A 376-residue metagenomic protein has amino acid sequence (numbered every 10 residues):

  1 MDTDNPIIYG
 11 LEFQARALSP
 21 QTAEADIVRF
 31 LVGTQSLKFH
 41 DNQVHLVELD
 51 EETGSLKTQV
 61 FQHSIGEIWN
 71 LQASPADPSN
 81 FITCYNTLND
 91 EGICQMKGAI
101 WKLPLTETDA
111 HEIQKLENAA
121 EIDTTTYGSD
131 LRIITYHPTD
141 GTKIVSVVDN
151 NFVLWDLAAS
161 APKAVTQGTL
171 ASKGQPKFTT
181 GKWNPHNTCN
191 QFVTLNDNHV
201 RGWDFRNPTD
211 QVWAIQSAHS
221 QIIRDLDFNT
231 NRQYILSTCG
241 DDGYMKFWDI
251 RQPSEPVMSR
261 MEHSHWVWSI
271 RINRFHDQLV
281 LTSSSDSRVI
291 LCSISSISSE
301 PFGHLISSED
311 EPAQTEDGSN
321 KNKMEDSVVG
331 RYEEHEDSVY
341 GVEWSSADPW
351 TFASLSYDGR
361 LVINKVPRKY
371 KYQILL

Functional and structural regions predicted by a protein language model:
M1-L11, Q21-Q62, L88-L116, A158 (+3 more regions): Beta-propeller domains
Y9-A15, F61-I68, A120-L131, T169-F178 (+4 more regions): WD40/WD-repeat beta-propeller blade N-cap
P20-I27, Q72-P78, I134-G141, G181-C189 (+5 more regions): Loop/turn segments within WD40 beta-propeller blades
T34-Q35, C84-T87, C94, S146-D149 (+6 more regions): Conserved strand-to-loop turn within each blade of WD40 beta-propeller repeats
F39-H40, W213-Q221, D225-L376: Structured C-terminal portions of repeat-based eukaryotic scaffold domains
D41-E48, E91-L103, F152-D156, V200-D204 (+4 more regions): WD40-repeat beta-propellers
T53-S79, T83-L88, L116-E121: Blade-loop segments of beta-propeller domains
G92-T142, N150-N151, V165-F178: Asp-box/WD-like beta-propeller blade repeats and closely related beta-sheet repeat scaffolds
